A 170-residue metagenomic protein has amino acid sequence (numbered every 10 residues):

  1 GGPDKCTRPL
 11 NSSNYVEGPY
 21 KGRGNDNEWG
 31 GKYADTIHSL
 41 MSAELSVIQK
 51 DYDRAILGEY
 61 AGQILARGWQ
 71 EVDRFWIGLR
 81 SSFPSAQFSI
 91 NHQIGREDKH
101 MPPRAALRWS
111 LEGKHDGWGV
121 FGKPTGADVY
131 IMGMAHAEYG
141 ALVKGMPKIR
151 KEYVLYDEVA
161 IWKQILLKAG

Functional and structural regions predicted by a protein language model:
G1-G170: C-terminal and inter-domain tail/linker signature
